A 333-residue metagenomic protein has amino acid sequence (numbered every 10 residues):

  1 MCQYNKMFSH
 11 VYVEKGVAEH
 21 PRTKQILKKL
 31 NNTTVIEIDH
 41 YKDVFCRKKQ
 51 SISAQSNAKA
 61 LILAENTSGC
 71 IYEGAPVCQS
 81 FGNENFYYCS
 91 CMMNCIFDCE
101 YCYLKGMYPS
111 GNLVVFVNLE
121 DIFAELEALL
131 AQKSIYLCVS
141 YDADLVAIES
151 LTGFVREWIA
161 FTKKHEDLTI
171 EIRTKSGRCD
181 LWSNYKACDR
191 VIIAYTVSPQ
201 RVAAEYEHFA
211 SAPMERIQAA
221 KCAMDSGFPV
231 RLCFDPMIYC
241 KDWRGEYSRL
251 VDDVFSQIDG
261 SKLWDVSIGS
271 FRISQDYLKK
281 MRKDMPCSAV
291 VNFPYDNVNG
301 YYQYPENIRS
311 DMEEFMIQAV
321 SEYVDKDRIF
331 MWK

Functional and structural regions predicted by a protein language model:
M1-K24, D252-K333: Auxiliary Fe-S-binding modules of radical SAM enzymes
M1-N85: Flexible, acidic/Gly-rich N-terminal and inter-domain linker regions that tether and position cofactor-handling modules
I62-N85, E100-A194: Conserved Radical SAM active-site core
C89-C99: Cysteine-centered iron-sulfur cluster-binding motifs in ferredoxin-type domains/subunits of redox enzymes
E125-A131, L181-S183, P213-S226, M316: Structured alpha-helical segments in the cores of large, soluble enzyme domains
Y136-C138, T169-E171, R190-A194, P229-C233 (+2 more regions): Structural preference for beta-strand elements that scaffold enzyme active sites
A143-V146, G177-D180, V191-S211, P236-K241 (+2 more regions): Conserved radical SAM core fold
E171, Y239-D252: Active-site glycine- and acidic-residue-rich loops that bind and position anionic ligands or nucleotide-like cofactors
